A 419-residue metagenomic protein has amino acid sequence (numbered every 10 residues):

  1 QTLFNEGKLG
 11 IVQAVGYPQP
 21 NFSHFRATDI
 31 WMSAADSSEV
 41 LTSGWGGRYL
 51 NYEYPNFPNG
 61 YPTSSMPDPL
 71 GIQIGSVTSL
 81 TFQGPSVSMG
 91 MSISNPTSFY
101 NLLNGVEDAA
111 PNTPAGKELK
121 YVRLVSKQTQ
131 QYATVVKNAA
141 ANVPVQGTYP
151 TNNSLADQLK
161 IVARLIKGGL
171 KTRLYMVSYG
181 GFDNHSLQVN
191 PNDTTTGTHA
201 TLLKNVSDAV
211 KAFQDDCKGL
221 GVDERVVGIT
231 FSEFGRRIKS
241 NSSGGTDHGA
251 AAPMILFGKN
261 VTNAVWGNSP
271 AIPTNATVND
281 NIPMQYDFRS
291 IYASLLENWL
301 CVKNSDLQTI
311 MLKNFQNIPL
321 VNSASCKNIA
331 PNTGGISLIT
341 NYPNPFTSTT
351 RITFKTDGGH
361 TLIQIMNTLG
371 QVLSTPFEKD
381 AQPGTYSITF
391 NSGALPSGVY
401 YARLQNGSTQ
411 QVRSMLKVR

Functional and structural regions predicted by a protein language model:
Q1-D208, A212-L220, K239, P253-K259 (+1 more regions): Feature for exported/extracytoplasmic and membrane-associated proteins, marking the mature portion
D216-E224, G228-D247, I255: Hydrophobic alpha-helical bundle architecture
M254, I363-Q364, A402: Generic short beta-strand
K327-Y342, F346-I365, S387-S392: Glycine-centered coil/turn sites that cap beta-strands in beta-rich domains
N341, I365-L373, Y400: Short, glycine-anchored, charge-dense loop/turn motifs used at functional sites
T356, K379-D380: A generic structural motif
K379, T389, G393-R419: C-terminal tail/sorting-segment detector
